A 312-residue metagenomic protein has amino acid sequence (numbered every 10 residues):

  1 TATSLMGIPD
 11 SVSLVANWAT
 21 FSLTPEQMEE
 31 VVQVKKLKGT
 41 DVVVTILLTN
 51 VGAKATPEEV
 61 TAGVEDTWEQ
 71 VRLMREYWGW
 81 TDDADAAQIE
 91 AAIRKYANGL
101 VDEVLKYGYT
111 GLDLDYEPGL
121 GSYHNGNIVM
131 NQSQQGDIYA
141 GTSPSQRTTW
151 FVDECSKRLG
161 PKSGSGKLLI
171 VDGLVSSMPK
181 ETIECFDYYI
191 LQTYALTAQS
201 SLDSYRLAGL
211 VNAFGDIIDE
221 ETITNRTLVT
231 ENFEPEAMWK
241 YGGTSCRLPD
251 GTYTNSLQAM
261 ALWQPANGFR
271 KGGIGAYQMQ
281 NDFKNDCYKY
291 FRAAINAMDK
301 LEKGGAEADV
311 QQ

Functional and structural regions predicted by a protein language model:
T1-N212, T222-E231, P235-R247, K271 (+1 more regions): Chitinase-like catalytic core of GlcNAc-active glycosidases
T3-G7, P179, I217, A261-A266: Leucine-rich repeat
A140, D219, A308-D309: Intrinsically disordered, low-complexity, compositionally biased regions/tails
T197, T224-Q312: Substrate-binding cleft of secreted/luminal carbohydrate-active enzymes
F214, I218, E302-G305: Short, flexible helical or helix-coil boundary motifs
